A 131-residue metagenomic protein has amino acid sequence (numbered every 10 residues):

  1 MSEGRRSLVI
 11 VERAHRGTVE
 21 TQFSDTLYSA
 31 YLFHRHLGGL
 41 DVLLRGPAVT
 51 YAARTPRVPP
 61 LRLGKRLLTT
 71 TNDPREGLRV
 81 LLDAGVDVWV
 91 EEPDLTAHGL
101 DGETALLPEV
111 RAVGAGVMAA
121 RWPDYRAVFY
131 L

Functional and structural regions predicted by a protein language model:
L8-D25, G46: Short, glycine-rich nucleotide/cofactor-binding loops
V11-G17, P59-R66, G102-A105: Short, basic, glycine/proline-bearing loop/turn elements
T21-V42: Histidine-anchored nucleotide/phosphate-binding helix
H34-R35, L82, W122-P123: Anion (oxyanion) recognition and catalysis
G39-G46, V88-E92: Short internal beta-strands
A48-L61: N-terminal beta-loop-helix "entrance" segment that forms/cooperates in small-molecule cofactor or anionic ligand
P60-E92: A glycine-rich helix N-cap at a beta->alpha junction
V88-L131: N-terminal glycine-rich phosphate/adenylate-binding segment common to multiple enzyme folds
